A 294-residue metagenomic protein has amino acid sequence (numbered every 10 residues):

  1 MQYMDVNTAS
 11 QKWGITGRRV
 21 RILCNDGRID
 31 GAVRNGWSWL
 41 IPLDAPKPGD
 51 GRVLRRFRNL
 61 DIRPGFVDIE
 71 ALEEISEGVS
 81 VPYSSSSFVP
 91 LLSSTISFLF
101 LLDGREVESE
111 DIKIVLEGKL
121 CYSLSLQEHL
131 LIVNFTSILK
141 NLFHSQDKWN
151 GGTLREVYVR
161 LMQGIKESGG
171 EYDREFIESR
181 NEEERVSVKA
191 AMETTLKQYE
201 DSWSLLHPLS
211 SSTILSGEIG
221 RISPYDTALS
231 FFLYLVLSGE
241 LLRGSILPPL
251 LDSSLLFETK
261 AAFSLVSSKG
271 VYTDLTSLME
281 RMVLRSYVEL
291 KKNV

Functional and structural regions predicted by a protein language model:
Q2-N7, Q11-K12, G17, R28 (+2 more regions): FIC/Doc superfamily catalytic core
G14-L40: Major-groove DNA-recognition helix of helix-turn-helix-type DNA-binding domains
